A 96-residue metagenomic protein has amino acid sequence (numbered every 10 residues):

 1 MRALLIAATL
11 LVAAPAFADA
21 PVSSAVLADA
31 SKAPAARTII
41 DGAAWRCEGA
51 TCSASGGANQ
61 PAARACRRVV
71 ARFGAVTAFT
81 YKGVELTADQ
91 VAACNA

Functional and structural regions predicted by a protein language model:
M1-R2, A18, A96: Absolute protein N-terminus
R2-L11: Hydrophobic helical h-region of N-terminal Sec-dependent signal peptides in bacterial secretory/periplasmic proteins
L10, D19-P21: Short, well-ordered secondary-structure "scaffold" segments embedded in the functional core of diverse domains
A13-P15: N-terminal signal peptide c-region/cleavage motif recognized by signal peptidases
P21-A96: Post-signal/leader-peptide non-cytosolic segments of secretory proteins
